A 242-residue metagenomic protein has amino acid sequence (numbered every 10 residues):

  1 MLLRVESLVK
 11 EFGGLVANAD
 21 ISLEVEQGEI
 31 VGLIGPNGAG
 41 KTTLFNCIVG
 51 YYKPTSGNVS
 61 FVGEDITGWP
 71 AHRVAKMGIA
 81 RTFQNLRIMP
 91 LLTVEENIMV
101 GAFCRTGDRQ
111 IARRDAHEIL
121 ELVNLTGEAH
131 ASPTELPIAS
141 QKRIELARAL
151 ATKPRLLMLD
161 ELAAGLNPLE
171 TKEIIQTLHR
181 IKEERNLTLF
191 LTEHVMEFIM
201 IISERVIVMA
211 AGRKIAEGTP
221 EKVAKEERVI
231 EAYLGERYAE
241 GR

Functional and structural regions predicted by a protein language model:
L2-R4, L8-R242: Glycine-rich phosphate-binding loops of nucleotide-dependent enzymes
